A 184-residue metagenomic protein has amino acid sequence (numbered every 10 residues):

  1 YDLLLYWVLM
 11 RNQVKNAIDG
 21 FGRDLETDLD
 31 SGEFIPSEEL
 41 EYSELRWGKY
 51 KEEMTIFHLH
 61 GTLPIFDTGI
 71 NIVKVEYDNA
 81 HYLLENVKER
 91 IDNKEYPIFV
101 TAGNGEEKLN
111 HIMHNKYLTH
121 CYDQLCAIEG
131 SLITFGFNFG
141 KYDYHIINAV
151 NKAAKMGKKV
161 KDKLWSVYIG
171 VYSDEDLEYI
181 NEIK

Functional and structural regions predicted by a protein language model:
Y1-E106, M113: Extended, H/D-rich, highly charged conserved domains that either
K108, M113-K184: SIR2/sirtuin-family catalytic core signature
